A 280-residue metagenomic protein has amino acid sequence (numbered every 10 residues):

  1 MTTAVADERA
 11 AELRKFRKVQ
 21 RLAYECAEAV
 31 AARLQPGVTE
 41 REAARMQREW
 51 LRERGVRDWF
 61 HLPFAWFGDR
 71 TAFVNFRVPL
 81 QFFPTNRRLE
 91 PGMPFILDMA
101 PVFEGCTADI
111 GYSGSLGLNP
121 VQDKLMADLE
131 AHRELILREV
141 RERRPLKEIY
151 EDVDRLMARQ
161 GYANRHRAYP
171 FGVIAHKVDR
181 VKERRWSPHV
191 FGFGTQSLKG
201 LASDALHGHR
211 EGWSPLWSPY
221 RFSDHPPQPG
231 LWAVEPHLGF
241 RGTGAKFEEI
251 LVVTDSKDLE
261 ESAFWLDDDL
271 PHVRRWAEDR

Functional and structural regions predicted by a protein language model:
M1-R280: Active-site neighborhoods and metal-handling regions in enzymes and metal-associated proteins
